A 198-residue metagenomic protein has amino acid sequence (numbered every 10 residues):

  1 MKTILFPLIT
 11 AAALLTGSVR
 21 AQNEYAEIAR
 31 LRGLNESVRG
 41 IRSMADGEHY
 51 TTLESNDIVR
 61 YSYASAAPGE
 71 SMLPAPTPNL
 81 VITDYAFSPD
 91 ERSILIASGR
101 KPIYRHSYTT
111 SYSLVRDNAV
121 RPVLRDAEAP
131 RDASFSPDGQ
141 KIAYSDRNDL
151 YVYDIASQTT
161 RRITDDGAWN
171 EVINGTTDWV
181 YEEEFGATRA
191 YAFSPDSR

Functional and structural regions predicted by a protein language model:
L5-S18: Hydrophobic h-region of N-terminal signal peptides that target proteins for export in Gram-negative bacteria
G17-R198: Beta-propeller folds
